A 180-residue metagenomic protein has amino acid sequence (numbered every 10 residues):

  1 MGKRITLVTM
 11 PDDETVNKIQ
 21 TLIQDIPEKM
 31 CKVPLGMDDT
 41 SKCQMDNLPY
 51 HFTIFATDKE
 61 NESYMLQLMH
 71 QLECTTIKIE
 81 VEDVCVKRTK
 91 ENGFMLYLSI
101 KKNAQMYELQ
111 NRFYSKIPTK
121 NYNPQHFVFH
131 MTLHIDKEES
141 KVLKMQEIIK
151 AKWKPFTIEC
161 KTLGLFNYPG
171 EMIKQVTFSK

Functional and structural regions predicted by a protein language model:
M1-E80, I100-K154, M172-K180: Basic, often amphipathic N-terminal segments
E82-E91, K161-I173: Glycine-rich beta-strand-turn "strand-cap" elements at beta-sheet edges
G93-M95, S99: Charge-rich, low-complexity N-terminal segments
P155, C160: Catalytic phosphate/metal-binding cores of nucleic-acid and nucleotide-processing enzymes, i.e., regions that mediate
